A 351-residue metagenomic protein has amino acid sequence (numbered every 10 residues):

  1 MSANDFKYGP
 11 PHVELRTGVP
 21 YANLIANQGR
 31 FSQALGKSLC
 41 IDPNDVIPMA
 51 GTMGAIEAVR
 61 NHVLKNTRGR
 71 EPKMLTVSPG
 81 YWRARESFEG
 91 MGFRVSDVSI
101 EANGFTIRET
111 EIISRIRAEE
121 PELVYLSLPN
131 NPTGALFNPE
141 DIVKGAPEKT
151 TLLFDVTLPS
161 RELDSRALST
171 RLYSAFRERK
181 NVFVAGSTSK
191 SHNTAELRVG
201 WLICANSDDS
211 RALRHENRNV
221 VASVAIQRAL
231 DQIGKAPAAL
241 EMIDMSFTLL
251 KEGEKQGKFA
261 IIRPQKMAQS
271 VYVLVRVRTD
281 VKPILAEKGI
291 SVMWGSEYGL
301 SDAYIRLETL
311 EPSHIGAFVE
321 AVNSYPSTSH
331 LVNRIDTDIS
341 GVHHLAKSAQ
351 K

Functional and structural regions predicted by a protein language model:
M1-R30, A34-K37, E120, T150 (+1 more regions): N-terminal "arm"/small-domain region of PLP-dependent enzymes with the aminotransferase-like
G29, P43-E71, G200-W201: Conserved beta-loop-alpha segment that forms the PLP phosphate-binding cup at the N-terminus of a helix
N61-L123: PLP-dependent aminotransferase-like
P72, F93, E148-T151, D155-V156 (+1 more regions): A short helix->loop->beta-strand "cap" motif at the edges of active sites that frequently abuts
N103-R166: Active-site phosphate-binding strand-loop segment of PLP-dependent enzymes
F154-V156, R166-S189, D208-R211, I305: Conserved active-site segment immediately N-terminal to the catalytic lysine that forms the internal aldimine
N181-P264: PLP-dependent aminotransferase class I/II
D244, Q256-G289, Y304, T309-E311 (+1 more regions): Conserved PLP-binding catalytic core of the aspartate aminotransferase-like
